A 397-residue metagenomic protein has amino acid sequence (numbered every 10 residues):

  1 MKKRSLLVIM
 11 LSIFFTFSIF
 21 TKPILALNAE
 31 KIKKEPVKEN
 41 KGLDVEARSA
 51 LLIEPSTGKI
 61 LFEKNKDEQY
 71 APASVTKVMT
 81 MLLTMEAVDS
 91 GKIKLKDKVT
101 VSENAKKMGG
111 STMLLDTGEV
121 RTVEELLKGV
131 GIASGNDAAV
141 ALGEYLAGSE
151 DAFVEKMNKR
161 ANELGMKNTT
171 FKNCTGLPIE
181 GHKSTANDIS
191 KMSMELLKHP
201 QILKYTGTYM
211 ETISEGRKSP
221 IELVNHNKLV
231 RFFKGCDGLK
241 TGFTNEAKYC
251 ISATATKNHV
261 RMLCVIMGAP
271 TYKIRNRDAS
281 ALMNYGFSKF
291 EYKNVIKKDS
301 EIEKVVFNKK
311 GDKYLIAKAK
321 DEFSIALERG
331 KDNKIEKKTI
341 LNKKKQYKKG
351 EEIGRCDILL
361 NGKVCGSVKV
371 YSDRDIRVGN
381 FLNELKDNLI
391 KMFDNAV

Functional and structural regions predicted by a protein language model:
K2-A26: Sec-dependent N-terminal signal peptides of Gram-positive bacterial secreted proteins and lipoproteins
K2-K3, P72, V123, V378 (+1 more regions): Structural motif marking the loop-to-transmembrane transition
V8, G91-L95, D137-A141, F153 (+4 more regions): Secondary-structure transition/capping residues
I24-P200: Active-site-adjacent loops and short helices of periplasmic peptidoglycan-processing enzymes
M166-T170, P178-V397: Domain-terminus/edge residues, biased toward the C-terminal soluble/receptor-binding domains of extracytoplasmic
